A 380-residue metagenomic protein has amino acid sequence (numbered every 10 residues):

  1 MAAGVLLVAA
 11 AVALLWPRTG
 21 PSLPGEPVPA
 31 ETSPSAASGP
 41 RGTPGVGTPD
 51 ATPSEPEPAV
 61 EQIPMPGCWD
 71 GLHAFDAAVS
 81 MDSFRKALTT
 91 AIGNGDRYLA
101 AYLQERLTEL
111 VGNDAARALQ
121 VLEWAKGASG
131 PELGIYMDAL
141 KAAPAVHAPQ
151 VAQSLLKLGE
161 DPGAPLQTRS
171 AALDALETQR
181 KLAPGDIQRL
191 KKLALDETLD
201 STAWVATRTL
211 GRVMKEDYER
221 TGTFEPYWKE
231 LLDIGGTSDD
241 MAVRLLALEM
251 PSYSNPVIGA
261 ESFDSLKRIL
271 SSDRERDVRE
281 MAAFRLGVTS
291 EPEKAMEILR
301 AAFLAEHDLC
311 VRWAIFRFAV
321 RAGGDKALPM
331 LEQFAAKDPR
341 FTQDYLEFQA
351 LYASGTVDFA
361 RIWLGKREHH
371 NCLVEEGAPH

Functional and structural regions predicted by a protein language model:
M1-S22: Sec-dependent N-terminal signal peptides
P17-D70: Juxtamembrane proline-rich low-complexity "stalk" or linker regions positioned immediately after a signal peptide
M65-A78, T90-G93, R97-G112, E123 (+10 more regions): Structural detector for internal amphipathic alpha-helices that build alpha-solenoid repeat scaffolds
F75-A91, G112-K126, V146-E160, K181-D196 (+5 more regions): Amphipathic alpha-helical scaffolding segments comprising HEAT/armadillo-like alpha-solenoid repeats
D338-H380: Eukaryotic acidic, Ser/Thr-rich intrinsically disordered low-complexity regions
